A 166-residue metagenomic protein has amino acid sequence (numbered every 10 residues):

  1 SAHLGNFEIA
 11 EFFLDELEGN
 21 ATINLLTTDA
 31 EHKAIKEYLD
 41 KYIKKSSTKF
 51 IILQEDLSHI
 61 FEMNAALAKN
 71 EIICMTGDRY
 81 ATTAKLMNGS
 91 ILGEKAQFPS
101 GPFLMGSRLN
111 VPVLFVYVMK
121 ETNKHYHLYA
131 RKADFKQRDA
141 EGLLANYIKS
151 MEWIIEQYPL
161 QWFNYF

Functional and structural regions predicted by a protein language model:
S1-E55, T83-K85: Catalytic core of membrane glycerolipid acyltransferases/transacylases, capturing the structured, soluble-facing
E16, K45, L57-F166: Non-catalytic C-terminal accessory region of glycerolipid acyltransferases and related lyso-lipid remodeling enzymes
